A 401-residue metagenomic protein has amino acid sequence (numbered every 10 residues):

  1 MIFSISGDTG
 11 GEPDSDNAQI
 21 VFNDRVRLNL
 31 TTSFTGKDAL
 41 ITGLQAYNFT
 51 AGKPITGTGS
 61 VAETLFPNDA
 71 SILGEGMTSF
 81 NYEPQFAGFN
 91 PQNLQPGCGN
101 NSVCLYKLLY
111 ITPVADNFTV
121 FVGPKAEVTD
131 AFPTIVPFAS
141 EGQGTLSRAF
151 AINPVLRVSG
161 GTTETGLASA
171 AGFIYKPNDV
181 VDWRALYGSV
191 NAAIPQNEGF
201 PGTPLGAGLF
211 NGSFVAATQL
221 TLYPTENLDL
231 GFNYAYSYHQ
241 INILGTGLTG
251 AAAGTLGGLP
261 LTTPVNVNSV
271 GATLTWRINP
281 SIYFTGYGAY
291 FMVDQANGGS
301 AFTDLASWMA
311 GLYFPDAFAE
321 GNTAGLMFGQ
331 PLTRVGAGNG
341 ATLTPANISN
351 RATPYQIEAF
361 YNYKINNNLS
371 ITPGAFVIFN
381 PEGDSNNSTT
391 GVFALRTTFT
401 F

Functional and structural regions predicted by a protein language model:
S4, G11, S15-A193, L220-T225 (+1 more regions): Outer membrane beta-barrel
D14-A18, L30, L94-C98, S159-G161 (+8 more regions): Outer-membrane beta-barrel proteins
I20-V26, S102-Y106, T165-S169, G212-A216 (+4 more regions): Residues that define the transmembrane beta-barrel architecture of outer-membrane proteins
P54-Q92, Q143-R148, A193-L209, Q240-T263 (+3 more regions): Solvent-exposed loop segments that connect transmembrane elements
E63-A70, G74-G76, N178-L186, G271-F291 (+2 more regions): Surface-exposed extracellular loop regions of Gram-negative outer-membrane beta-barrel proteins
I174-K176, W183-R277, S281, M292-D294: Membrane-embedded translocation segments of transport machinery
N233-P264, G271-T275, T285-S385: Outer membrane beta-barrel transmembrane domains
L312, T389-F401: Outer-membrane beta-barrel "beta-signal"
